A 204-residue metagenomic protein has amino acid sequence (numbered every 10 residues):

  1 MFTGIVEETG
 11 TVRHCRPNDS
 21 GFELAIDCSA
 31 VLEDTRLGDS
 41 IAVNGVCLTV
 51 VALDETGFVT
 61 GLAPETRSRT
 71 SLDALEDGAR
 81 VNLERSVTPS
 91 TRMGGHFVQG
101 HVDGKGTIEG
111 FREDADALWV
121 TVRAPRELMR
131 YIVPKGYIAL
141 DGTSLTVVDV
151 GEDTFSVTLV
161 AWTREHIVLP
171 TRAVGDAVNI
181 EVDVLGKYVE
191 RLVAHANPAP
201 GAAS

Functional and structural regions predicted by a protein language model:
M1-S204: Conserved loop->alpha-helix
